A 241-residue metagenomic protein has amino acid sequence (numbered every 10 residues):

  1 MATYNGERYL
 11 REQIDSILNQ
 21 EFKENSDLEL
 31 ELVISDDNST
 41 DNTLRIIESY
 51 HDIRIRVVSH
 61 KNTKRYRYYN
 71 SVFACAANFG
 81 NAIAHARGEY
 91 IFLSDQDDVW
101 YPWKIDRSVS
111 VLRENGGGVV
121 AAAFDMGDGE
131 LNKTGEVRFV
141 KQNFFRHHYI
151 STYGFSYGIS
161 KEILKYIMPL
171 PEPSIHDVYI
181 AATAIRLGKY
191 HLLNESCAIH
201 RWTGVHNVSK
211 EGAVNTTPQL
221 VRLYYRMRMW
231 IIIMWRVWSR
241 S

Functional and structural regions predicted by a protein language model:
G6-Q20: Short, well-formed alpha-helical segments that are part of the catalytic scaffolds of diverse glycosyltransferases
Y9-R11, T40-S49, V99, W103: Acidic helix N-cap motif at the loop->helix transition within catalytic regions of sugar-transfer enzymes
N25-N38, H60: Short beta-strand/loop segment that forms part of the nucleotide-sugar
D36-R45, N62-K64: A conserved acidic beta->alpha catalytic loop
K61-A86: Glycine-rich, basic loop-to-helix element that forms the pyrophosphate-binding segment of sugar-nucleotide handling
I91: Short aromatic/hydrophobic "clamp" motif used to bind/position activated sugar donors
V99, W103-T134: Conserved donor NDP-sugar-binding/catalytic core segment of glycosyltransferases
N143-A213: Conserved nucleotide-sugar donor-binding catalytic segment
